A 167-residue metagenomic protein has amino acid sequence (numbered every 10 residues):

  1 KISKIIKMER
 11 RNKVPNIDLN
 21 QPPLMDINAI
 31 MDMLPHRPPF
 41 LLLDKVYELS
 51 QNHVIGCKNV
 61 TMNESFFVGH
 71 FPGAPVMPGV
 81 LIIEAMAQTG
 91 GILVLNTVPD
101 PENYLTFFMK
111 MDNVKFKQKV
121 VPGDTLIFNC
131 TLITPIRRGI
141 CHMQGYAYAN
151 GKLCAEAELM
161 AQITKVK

Functional and structural regions predicted by a protein language model:
K1-N12: N-terminal amphipathic/basic-hydrophobic helices that include classical n-h-c signal peptides and signal-anchor
P15-L24, G90-N129, C154, A161: Hydrophobic beta-strand-centered segment that forms part of the acyl-chain substrate-binding groove
I27-R37, N103: Short aromatic-glycine motifs in intrinsically disordered, low-complexity regions
R37-M77: Catalytic strand-loop segment that frames the active site of acyl-thioester-processing enzymes
L41, Q51-I55, T125-I127, H142 (+1 more regions): Intrinsic-disorder/low-complexity, polar/charged segments enriched in Ser/Thr/Lys/Arg/Asp/Glu/Gln
V46, M111-N150: Hydrophobic beta-sheet segments that form the core/acyl-binding groove of ACP/CoA-dependent acyl-chain-processing
V46, M77-P101: Active-site helix/loop of acyl-thioester processing domains in fatty-acid/polyketide metabolism, spanning hotdog-fold
I140-H142, Y146-V166: Mixed-charge, glycine-accented linear interaction segment located at domain edges/termini
